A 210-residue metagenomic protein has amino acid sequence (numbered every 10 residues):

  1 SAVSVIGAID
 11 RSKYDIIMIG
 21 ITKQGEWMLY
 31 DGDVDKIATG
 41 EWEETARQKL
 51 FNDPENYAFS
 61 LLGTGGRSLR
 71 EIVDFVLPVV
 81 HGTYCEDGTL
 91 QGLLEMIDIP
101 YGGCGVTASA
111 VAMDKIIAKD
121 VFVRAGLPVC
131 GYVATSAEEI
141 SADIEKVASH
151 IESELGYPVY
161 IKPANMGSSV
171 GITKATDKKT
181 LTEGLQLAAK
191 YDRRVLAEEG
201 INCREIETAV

Functional and structural regions predicted by a protein language model:
S1-T107, V111-M113, I117, R124 (+1 more regions): ATP-binding N-terminal substructure of ATP-dependent carboxylate-amine bond-forming enzymes
I16, P100-Y101, V129, V159 (+1 more regions): Hydrophobic beta-strand scaffold residues
T22-G25, N165-G167, I201-R204, V210: Glycine-rich beta-alpha junction loops
R124-P163: Rossmann-like NAD(P)H-binding beta-loop-alpha module
E154-E183: Conserved anion/nucleotide-ligand pocket segment
T173-V210: Phosphate-binding site of ATP-dependent enzymes
